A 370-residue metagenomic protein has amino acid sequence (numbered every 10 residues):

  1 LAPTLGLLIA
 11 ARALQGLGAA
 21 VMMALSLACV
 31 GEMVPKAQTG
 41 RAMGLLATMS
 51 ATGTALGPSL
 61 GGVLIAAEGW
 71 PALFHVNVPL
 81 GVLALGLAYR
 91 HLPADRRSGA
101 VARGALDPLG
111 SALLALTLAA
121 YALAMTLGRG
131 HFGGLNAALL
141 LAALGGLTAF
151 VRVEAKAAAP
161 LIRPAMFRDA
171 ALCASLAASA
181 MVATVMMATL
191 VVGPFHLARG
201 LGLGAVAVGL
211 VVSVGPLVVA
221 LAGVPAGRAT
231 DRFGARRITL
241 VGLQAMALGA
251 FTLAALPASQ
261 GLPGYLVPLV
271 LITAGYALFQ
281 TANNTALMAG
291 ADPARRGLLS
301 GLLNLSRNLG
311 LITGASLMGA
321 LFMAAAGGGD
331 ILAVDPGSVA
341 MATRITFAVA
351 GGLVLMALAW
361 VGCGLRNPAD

Functional and structural regions predicted by a protein language model:
L1, S59, V63, A67-E68 (+10 more regions): Membrane-interface helix caps of multi-pass small-molecule transporters
L1-L109, G319: Helix-loop-helix hairpins in multi-pass membrane proteins, especially solute transporters
L7, S26-L27, V34, T48 (+7 more regions): 12-transmembrane solute porter fold
V78-R97, A115-L127, A142-A157, A357-L365: C-terminal membrane-cytosol helix-exit motif in multi-pass small-molecule transporters
A102, N367-D370: Short, charged juxtamembrane terminal tails flanking transmembrane helices
A102-G104, K156, G337: Short Gly/Pro-enriched turn/cap motifs at secondary-structure boundaries
